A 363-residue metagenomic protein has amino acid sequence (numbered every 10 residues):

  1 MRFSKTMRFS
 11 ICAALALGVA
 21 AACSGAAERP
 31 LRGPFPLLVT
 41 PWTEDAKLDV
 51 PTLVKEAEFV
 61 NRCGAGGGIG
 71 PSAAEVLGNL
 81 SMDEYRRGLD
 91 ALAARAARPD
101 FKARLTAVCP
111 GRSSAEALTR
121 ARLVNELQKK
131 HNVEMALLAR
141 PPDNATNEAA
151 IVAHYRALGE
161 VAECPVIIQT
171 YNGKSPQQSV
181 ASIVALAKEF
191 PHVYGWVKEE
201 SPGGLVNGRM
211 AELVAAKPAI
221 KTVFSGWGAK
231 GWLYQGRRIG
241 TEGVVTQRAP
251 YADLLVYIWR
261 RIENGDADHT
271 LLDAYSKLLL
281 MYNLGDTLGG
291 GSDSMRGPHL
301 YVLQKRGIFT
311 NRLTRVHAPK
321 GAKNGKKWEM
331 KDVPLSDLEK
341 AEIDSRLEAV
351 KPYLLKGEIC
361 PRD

Functional and structural regions predicted by a protein language model:
M1-C12: Bacterial N-terminal signal peptides that target proteins for export
S10-A20: Bacterial N-terminal signal peptides
G18-E28: Bacterial Sec-dependent signal peptides at the C-terminal "C-region" and cleavage site
E28-P176: Active-site beta->alpha loop and helix N-cap motifs at the rims of alpha/beta catalytic domains
P36-P41, G64, R237-I239, R248-D363: C-terminal alpha-helical cap/extension of soluble enzyme domains
A46, V60, L92, L158 (+4 more regions): Buried hydrophobic positions in well-ordered alpha/beta secondary-structure cores of metabolic enzymes
R95-K102, Q128-H131, A162-C164, E189-V193 (+3 more regions): Short helix-capping segments at alpha-helix termini
Y171-S292: Catalytic alpha/beta core domains of metabolic enzymes, predominantly
